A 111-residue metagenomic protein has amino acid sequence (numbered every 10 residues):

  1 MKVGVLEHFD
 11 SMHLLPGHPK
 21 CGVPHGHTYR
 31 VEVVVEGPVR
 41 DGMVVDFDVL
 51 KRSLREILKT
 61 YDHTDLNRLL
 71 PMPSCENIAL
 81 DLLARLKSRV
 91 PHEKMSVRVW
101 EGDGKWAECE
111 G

Functional and structural regions predicted by a protein language model:
M1-G111: Charge-rich, low-complexity N-terminal segments
